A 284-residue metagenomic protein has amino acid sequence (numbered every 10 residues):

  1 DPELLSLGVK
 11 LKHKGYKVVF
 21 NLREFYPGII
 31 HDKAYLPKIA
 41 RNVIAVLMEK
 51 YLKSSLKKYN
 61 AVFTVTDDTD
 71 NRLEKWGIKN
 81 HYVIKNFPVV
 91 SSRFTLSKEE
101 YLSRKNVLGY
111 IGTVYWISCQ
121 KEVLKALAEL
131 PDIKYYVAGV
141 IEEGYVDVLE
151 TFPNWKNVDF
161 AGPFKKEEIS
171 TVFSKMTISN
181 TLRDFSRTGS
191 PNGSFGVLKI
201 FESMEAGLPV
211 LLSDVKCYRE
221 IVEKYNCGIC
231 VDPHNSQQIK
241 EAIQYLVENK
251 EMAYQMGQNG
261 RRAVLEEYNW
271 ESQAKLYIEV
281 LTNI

Functional and structural regions predicted by a protein language model:
S6, K10-Y16, F20, Y26-P27 (+1 more regions): Membrane-proximal helix-turn-helix segments that form the acceptor-binding/catalytic region of lipid-linked
N42-T95: Donor nucleotide-sugar binding/catalytic pocket of nucleotide-sugar-dependent glycosyltransferases
F63, E100-S118, V123-A128, Y136-V137: Conserved donor-binding/catalytic core segment of Leloir-type glycosyltransferases
E74-K75, Y82-V83, F87-K105, C119 (+2 more regions): Acidic anion/phosphate-binding donor-loop and adjacent secondary structure in glycosyltransferase catalytic cores
V146-F173, I178: Nucleotide-activated donor-binding/catalytic signature segment of Leloir-type glycosyltransferases, i.e., the conserved
I178-T181, E202-E205, P209-L212: Short hydrophobic beta-strand element within catalytic cores of glycosyltransferases and related nucleotide-activated
Y225, I229-S236, Y245-E251: Conserved acidic donor-binding segment of nucleotide-sugar-dependent glycosyltransferases
Q238-E241, Y245, M252-E267, L276: A short, well-ordered alpha-helix in the C-terminal region of glycosyltransferases
